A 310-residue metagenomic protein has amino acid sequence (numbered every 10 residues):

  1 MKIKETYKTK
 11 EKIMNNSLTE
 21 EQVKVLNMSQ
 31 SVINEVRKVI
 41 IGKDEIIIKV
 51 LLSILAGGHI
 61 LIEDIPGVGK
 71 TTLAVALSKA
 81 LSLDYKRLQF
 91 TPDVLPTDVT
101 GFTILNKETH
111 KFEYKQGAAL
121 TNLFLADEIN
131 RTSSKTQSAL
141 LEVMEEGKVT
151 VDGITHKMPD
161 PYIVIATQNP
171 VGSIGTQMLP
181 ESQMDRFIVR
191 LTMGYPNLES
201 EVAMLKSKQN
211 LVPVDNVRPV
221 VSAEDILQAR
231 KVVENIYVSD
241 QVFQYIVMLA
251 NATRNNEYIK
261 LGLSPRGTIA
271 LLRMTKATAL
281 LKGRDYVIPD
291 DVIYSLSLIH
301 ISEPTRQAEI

Functional and structural regions predicted by a protein language model:
L26-I60, I65: Pre-Walker A (pre-P-loop) alpha-helix and adjacent loop at the N terminus of AAA/AAA+ ATPase modules, a conserved
K49, N106-L125: Conserved alpha-helical scaffold flanking the Walker A/P-loop in AAA+ ATPase domains
L55-T91: Walker A/P-loop
N106-K111, T132, T136, M144-V221 (+2 more regions): Canonical AAA+ ATPase core
D127-E128, A139: Walker B catalytic acidic pair
N216-T268: Conserved AAA+ ATPase small/helical "lid" subdomain
V221, F243-Q244, R284-L298: Conserved C-terminal helix/linker of AAA+ ATPases
I299-I310: Single conserved hydrophobic/aromatic residue that forms the stacking wall/gate of nucleotide- or nucleobase-binding
